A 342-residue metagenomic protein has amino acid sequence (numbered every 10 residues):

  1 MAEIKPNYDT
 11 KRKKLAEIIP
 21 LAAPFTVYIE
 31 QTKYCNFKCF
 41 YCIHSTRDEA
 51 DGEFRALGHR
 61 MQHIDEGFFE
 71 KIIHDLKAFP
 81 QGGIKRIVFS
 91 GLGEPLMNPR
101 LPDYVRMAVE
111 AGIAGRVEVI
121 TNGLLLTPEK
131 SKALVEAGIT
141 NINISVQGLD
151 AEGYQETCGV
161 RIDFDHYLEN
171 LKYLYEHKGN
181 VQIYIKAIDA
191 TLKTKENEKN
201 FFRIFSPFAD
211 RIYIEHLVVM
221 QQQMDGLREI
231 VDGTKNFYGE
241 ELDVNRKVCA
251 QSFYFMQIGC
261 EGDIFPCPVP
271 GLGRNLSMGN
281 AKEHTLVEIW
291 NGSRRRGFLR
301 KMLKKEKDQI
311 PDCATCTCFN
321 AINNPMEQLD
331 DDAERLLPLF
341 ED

Functional and structural regions predicted by a protein language model:
A2, N170-K172, E176-Q182, F205-V244 (+1 more regions): C-terminal accessory region of radical SAM enzymes
A2-N141, G153-E156, R161, D165 (+2 more regions): Conserved alpha-helical substructure of the radical SAM core
Y34, K38, V248, D312: The −1 position to Zn-ligating cysteines in a subset of zinc-ribbon hairpins
E49, L96, A151, L192-K193 (+2 more regions): Generic structural signal for helix capping and beta-alpha/helix-loop junctions
I64, L124-L126, L149, I188 (+2 more regions): Hydrophobic pocket-lining residues within nucleotide cofactor-binding pockets
F79-S90, E110-E118, V135-G148, F164-E229 (+1 more regions): Conserved C-terminal portion of the radical SAM core fold that forms the substrate/S-adenosylmethionine-binding
L126-P128, T194-K195, F265: Short, well-ordered alpha-helical microsegments
A250-S252: Short, small/polar residue-rich loop motifs at catalytic or cofactor-binding pockets
